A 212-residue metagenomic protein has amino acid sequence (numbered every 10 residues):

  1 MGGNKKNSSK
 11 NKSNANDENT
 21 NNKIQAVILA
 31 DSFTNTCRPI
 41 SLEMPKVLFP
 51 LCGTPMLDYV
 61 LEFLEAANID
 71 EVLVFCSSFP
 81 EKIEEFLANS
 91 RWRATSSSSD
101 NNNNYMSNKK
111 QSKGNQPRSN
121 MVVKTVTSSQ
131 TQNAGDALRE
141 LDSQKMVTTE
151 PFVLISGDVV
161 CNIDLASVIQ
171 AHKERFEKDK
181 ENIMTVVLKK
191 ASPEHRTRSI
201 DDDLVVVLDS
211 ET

Functional and structural regions predicted by a protein language model:
G2-T212: Unchanged
